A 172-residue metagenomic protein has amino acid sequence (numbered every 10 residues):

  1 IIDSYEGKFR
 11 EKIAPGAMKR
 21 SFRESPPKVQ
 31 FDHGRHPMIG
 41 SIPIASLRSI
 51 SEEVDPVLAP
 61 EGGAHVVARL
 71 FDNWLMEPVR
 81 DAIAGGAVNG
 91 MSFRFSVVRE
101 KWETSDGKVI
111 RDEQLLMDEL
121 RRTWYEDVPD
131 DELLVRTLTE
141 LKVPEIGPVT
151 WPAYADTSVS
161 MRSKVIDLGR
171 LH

Functional and structural regions predicted by a protein language model:
I1-H172: Signature of dsDNA virion morphogenesis modules
